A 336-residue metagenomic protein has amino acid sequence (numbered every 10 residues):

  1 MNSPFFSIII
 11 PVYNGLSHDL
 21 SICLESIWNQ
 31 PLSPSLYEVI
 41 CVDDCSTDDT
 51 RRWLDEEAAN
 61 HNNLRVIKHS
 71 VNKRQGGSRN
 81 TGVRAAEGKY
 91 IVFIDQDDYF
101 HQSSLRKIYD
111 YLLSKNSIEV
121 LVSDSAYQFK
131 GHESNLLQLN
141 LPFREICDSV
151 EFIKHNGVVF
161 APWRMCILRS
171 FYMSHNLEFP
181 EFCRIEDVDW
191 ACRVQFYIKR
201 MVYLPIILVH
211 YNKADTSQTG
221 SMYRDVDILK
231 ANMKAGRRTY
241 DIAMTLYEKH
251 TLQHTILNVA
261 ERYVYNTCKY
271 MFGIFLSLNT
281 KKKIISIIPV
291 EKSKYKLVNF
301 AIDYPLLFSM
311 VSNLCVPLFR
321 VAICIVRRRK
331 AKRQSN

Functional and structural regions predicted by a protein language model:
P4-S7, S26, E38, D189: Cell-envelope/extracellular polymer assembly enzymes that use nucleotide-activated donors
G15-N29: Short, well-formed alpha-helical segments that are part of the catalytic scaffolds of diverse glycosyltransferases
S26, D43-R52, V71, D95: A conserved acidic beta->alpha catalytic loop
H69-A86: Glycine-rich, basic loop-to-helix element that forms the pyrophosphate-binding segment of sugar-nucleotide handling
Q75, Q96-V202, Y211-D227: Donor-binding/catalytic cores of nucleotide-activated saccharide and glycerol-phosphate transferases/polymerases
I91: Short aromatic/hydrophobic "clamp" motif used to bind/position activated sugar donors
L208-D215, S221-T251, Y270-K294: Catalytic core of nucleotide-sugar-dependent glycosyltransferases
F275-N336: Membrane-interface aromatic/basic loop that binds lipid-linked glycans or pyrophosphate carriers, typified by
